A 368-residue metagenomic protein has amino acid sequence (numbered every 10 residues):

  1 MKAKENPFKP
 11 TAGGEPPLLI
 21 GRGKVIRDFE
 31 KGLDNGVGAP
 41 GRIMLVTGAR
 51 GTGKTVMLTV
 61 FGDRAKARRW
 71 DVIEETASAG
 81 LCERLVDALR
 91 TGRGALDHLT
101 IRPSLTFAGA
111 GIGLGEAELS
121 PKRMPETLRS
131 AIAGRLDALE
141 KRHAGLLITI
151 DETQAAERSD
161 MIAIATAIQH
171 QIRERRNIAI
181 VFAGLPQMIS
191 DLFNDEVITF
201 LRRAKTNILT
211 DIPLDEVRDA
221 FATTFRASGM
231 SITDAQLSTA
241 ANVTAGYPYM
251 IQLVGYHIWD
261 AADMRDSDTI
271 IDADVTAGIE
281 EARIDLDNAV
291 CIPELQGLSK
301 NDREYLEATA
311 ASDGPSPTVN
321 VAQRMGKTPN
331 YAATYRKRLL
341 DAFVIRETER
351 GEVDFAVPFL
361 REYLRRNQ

Functional and structural regions predicted by a protein language model:
M1-R42, A88-T91, H98, R173 (+1 more regions): A short, basic N-terminal segment
P40-V60: Walker A/P-loop nucleotide-binding motif
K66-D71, A79-A117: Conserved NTP-binding/hydrolysis module of P-loop NTPases
P121-P186, N194-V197: Conserved Walker B catalytic segment
S159, M325-A342, R350: Short amphipathic alpha-helical interaction segments
M188-N242, V254, M264-D266: Helix-loop-helix "sensor" segment of P-loop NTPases
G246, Q252-P329: Winged-helix-like regulatory helical subdomains adjacent to P-loop NTPase cores
L286, P358-Q368: Short, amphipathic alpha-helical interaction segments positioned at domain boundaries
